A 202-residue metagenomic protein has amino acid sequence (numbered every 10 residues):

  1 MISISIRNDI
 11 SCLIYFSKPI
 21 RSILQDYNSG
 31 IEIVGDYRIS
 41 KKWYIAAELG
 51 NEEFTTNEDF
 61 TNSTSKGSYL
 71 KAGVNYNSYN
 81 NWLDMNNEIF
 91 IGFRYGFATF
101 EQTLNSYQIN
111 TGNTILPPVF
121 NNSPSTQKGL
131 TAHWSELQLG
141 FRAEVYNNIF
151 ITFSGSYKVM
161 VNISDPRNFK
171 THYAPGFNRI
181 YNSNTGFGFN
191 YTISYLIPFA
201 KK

Functional and structural regions predicted by a protein language model:
M1-N8, K42, N80-E88, V145-I151 (+1 more regions): Short loop/turn motifs that connect adjacent beta-strands in outer-membrane beta-barrel proteins
M1-R38, E48, S194-K202: Short glycine/proline- and aromatic-enriched beta-strand/turn motifs that initiate or cap beta-hairpins
N8, Y27-I31, K66-L70, N87 (+2 more regions): Residues that define the transmembrane beta-barrel architecture of outer-membrane proteins
S11, K71, N75, S183-K202: Outer-membrane beta-barrel "beta-signal"
C12-I14, G35, A47, A72-V74 (+4 more regions): Membrane-embedded beta-strand positions of outer-membrane beta-barrel proteins
F16-I20, L49-T55, Y76-S78, Y95-E101 (+2 more regions): Transmembrane beta-strands of outer-membrane beta-barrel pores
S22, G50, F54-G67, F100-T111 (+3 more regions): Extracellular/periplasm-exposed beta-strand and loop segments of Gram-negative cell-envelope proteins, dominated by
I23-S78, L83: Glycine- and aromatic-enriched membrane insertion/assembly motifs of diderm outer-membrane and organelle channel
